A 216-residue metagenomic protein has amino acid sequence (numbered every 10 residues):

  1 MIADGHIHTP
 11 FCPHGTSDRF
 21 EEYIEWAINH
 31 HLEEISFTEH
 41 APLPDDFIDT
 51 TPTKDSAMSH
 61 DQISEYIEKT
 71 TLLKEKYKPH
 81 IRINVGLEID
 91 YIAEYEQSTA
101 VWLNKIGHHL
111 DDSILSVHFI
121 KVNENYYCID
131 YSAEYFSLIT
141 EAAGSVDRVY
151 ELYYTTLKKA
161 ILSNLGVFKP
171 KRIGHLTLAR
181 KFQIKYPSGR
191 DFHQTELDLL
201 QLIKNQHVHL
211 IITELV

Functional and structural regions predicted by a protein language model:
M1-A93, Q97-K105, F182-L202: An N-terminally biased module of ancient metal coordination in phosphate/nucleic-acid-related enzymes
F11-P13, H109, L115-V216: Domain-core and long-helix interface of multi-subunit machines
